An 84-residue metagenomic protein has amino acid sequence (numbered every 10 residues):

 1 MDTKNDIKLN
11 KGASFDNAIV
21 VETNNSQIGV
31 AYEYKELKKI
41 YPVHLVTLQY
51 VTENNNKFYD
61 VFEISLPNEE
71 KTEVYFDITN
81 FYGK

Functional and structural regions predicted by a protein language model:
M1-Y34: N-terminal trafficking/processing presequences and adjacent post-cleavage segments of proteins routed to secretion
K4, K8-K11, K35-K39, K57 (+2 more regions): Context-gated lysine
K8, Q27, Y34, V43 (+2 more regions): Short linear sequence motifs
F15-I19, H44, F58: Generic, low-specificity signal for short hydrophobic/alpha-helical stretches with a mild N-terminal bias, encompassing
K38-V46: Short secondary-structure junctions
T47-K84: Short, compact, well-ordered microdomains
